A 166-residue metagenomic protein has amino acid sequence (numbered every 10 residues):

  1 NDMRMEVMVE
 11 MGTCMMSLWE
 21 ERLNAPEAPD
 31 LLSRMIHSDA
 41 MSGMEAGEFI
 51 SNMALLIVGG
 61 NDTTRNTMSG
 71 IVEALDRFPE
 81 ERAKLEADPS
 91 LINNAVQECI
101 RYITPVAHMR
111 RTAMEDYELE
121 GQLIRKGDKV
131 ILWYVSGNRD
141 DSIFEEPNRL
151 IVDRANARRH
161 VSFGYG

Functional and structural regions predicted by a protein language model:
N1-G166: Cytochrome P450
